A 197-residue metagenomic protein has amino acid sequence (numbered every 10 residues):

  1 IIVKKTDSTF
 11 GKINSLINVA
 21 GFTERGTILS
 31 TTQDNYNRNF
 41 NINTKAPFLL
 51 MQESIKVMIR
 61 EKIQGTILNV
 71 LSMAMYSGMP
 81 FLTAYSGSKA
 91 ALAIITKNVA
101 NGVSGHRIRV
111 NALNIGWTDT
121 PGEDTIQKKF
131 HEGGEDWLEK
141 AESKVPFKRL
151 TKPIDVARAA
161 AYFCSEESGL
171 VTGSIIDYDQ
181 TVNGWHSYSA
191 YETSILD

Functional and structural regions predicted by a protein language model:
T27-I28, N35-N37, A141: Substrate-binding pocket helix/loop in short-chain dehydrogenase/reductase
L29, S77-T83, G105, K148 (+1 more regions): Active-site loop immediately N-terminal to the catalytic Tyr-X3-Lys motif of short-chain dehydrogenase/reductase
M51, S88, T96: Active-site helix of classical SDR
K56, N101-G105, G169: Alpha-helical segment proximal to the catalytic Tyr-Lys
S72: Residue(s) in the substrate-gating loop at a strand-loop-helix junction that position the organic substrate next
S77, T172-D197: Short C-terminal tail/terminal secondary-structure segment of NAD(P)H-dependent dehydrogenase/reductase domains
R149-Y178: C-terminal substrate-recognition "lid" of short-chain dehydrogenase/reductases
